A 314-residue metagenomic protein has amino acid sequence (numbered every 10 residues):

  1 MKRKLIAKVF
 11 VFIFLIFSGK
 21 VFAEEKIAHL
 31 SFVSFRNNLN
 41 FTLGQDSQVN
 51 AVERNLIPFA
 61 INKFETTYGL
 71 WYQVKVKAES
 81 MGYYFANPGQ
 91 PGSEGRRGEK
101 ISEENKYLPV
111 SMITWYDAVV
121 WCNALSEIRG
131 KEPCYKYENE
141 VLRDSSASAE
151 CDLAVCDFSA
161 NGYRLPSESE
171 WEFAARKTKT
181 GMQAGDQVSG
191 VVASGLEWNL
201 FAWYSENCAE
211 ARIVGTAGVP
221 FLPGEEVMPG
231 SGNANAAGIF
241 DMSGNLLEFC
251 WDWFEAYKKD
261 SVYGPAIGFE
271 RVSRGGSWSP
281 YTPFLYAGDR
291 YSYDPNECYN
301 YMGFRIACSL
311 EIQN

Functional and structural regions predicted by a protein language model:
M1-V9: Bacterial N-terminal signal peptides that target proteins for export
V9-F17: Bacterial N-terminal signal peptides
E24-N87, P109-S126, A174, S243-G244: A short glycine-rich, aromatic-capped structural motif
F41-P58, Y84, E210-A234, P283-Y301: Short, polar loop/linker segments at the starts of domains and inter-domain junctions
N62-T66, S102-N105, P109-D117, Y163-P166 (+3 more regions): Extracytoplasmic/periplasmic, Sec-exported soluble proteins
M81-Y107, E206-A209, Y286-Y291: Short glycine/proline-rich turn/loop motifs
W115-G288: Functional-site microenvironments in short loops/helix caps that host divalent-cation chemistry
N300-N314: Short, structured beta-strand segments at or near domain termini in extracellular proteins/domains
